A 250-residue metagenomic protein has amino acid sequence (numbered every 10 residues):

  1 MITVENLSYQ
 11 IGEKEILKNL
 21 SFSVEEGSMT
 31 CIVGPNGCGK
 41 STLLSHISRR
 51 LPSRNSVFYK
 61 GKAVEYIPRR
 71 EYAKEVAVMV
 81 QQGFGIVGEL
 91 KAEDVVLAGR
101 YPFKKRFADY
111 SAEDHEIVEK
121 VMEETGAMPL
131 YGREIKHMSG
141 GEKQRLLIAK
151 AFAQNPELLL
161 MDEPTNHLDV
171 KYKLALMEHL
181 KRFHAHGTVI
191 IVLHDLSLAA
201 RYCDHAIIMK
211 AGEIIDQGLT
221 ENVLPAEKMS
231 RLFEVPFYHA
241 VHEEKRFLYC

Functional and structural regions predicted by a protein language model:
V33-P35: The feature captures the beta-strand-to-loop junction immediately N-terminal to the Walker
S48: Helix-to-loop junction immediately C-terminal to a conserved catalytic motif
N55-E65, Y72: Conserved ABC transporter NBD signature motif
A108-D109, E134-M138, E142: Conserved ABC ATPase signature
L159-E163: Catalytic Walker B motif of ABC-type/P-loop ATPase nucleotide-binding domains
A226, S230-C250: ABC ATPase nucleotide-binding domains
